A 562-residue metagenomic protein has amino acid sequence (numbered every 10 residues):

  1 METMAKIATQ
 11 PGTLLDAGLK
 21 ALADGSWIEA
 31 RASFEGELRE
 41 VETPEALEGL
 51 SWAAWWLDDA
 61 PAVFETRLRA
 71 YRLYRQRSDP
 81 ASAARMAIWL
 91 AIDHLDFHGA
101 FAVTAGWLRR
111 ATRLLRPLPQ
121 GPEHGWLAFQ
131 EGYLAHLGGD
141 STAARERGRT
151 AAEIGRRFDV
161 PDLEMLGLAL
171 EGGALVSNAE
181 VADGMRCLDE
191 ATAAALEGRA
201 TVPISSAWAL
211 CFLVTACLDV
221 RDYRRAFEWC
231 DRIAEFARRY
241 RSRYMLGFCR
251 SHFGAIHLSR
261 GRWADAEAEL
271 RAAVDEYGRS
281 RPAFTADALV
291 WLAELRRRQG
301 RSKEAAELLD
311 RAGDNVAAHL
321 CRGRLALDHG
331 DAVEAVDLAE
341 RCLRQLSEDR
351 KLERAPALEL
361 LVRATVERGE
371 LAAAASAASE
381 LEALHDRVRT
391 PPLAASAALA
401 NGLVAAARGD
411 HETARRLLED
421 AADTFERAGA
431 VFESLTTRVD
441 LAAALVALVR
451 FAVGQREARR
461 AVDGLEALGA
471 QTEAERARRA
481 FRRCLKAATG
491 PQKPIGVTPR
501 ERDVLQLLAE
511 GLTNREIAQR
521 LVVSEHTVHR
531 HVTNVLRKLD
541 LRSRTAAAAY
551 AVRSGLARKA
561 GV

Functional and structural regions predicted by a protein language model:
A8, V41-P44, E48, R77 (+13 more regions): Residue signature of alpha-solenoid helical repeat architecture, marking inter-repeat boundaries and helix-start
G12-S33, R39: Alpha-helical segment of the N-proximal tetratricopeptide repeat
A17-A23, E48-A60, A84-A100, E123-D140 (+10 more regions): Tandem amphipathic alpha-helical repeat scaffolds
W27-I28, A60, P80, F101 (+13 more regions): TPR-repeat structural position
R31-R39, L68-D79, I92, R109-R116 (+9 more regions): Amphipathic alpha-helical segments of tetratricopeptide repeats
A373-D440, C484-P494, Q519: Generic long, charged, amphipathic alpha-helical segments
R416, R479-R482, K486-T533, R537-L539 (+2 more regions): Helix-turn-helix DNA-binding segment
